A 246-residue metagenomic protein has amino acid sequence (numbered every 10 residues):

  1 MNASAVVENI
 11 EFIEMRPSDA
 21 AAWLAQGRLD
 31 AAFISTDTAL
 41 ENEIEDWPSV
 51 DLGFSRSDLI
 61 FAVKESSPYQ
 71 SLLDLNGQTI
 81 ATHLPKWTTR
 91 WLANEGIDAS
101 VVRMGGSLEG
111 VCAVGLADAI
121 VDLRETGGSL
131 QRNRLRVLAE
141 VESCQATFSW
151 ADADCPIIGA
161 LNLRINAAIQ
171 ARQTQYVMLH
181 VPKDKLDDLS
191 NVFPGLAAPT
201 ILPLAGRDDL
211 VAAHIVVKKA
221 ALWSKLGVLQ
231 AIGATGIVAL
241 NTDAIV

Functional and structural regions predicted by a protein language model:
M1-E14, I34-W47, D51-S55, S66-V246: Small-molecule-sensing regulatory modules
A21-A22: A cross-family signal for N-terminal binding/gating loops and helix N-caps that shape access to the active site
R28: Aromatic- and charge-enriched surface segment that lines or borders ligand/interaction sites
